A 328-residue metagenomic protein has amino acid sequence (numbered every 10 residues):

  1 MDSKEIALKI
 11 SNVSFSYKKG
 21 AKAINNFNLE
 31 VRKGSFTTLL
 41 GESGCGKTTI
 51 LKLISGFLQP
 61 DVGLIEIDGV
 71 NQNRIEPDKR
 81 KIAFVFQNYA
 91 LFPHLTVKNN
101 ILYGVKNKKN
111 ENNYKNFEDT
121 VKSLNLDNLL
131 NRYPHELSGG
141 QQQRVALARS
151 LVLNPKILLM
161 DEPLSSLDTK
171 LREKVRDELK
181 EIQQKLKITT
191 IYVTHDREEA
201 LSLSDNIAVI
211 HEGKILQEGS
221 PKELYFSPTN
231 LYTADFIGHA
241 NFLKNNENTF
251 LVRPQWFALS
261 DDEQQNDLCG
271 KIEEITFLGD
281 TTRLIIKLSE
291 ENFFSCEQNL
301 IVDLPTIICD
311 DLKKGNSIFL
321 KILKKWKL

Functional and structural regions predicted by a protein language model:
S3-A7, F15-N26, R74-K79: A short, flexible loop at the N-terminus of ABC-type nucleotide-binding domains that lies
L40-E42: The feature captures the beta-strand-to-loop junction immediately N-terminal to the Walker
S55: Helix-to-loop junction immediately C-terminal to a conserved catalytic motif
D61-L64, E212: Conserved coupling/switch loops of ABC nucleotide-binding domains, chiefly the family-specific signature
G63-N71: Conserved ABC transporter NBD signature motif
R80-A83, Q87, L91-T229: ABC ATPase nucleotide-binding domains
T249-L328: Non-catalytic connector elements of ABC transporters
